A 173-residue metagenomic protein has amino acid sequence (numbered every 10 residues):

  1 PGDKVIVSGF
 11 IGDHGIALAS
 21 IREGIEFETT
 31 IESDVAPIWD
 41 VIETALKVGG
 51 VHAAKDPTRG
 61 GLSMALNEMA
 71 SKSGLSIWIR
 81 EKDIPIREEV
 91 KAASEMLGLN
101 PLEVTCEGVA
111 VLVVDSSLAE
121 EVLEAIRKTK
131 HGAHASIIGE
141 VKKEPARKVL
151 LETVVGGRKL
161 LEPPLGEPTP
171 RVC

Functional and structural regions predicted by a protein language model:
P1-S33, R171-C173: Phosphate/diphosphate-binding glycine-rich loops and adjacent basic-rich segments that engage nucleotide
I6-F10, T105, V113, G139: Short beta-strand segments
I31-C106: Active-site-proximal betaalpha loop/short-helix elements that scaffold phosphoryl/nucleotidyl transfer chemistry
G74, M96, E107-V109, G132-A135 (+1 more regions): Active-site lining segments that contact anionic ligands and/or coordinate catalytic metals
V114-E120: Helix N-cap motif at beta-to-alpha junctions
E121-H131: Short amphipathic alpha-helices in soluble, non-transmembrane regions that often serve as interface/regulatory elements
T129-C173: Acidic, Ser/Thr/Pro-rich beta/coil linker or hinge segments at domain junctions
